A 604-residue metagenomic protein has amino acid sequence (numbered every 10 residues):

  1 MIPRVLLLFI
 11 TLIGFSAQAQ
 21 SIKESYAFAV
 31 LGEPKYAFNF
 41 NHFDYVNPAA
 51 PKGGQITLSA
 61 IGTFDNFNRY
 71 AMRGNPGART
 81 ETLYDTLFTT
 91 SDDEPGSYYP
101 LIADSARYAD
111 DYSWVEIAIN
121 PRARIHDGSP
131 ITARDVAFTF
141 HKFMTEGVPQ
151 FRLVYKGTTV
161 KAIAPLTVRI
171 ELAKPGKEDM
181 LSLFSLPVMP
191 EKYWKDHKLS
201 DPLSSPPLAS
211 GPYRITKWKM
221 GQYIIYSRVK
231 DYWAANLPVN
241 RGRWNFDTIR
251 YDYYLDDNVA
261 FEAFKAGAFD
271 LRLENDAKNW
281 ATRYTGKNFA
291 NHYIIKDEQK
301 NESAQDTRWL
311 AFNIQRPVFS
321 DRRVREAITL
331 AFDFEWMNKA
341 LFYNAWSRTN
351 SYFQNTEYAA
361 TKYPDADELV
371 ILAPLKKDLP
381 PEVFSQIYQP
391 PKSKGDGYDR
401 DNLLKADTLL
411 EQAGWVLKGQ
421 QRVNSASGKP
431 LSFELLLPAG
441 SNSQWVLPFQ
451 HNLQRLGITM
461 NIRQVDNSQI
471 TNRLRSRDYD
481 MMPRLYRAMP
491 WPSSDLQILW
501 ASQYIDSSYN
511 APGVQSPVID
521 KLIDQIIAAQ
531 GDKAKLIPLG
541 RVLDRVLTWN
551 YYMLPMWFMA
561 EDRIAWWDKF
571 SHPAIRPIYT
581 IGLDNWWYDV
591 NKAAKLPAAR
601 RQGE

Functional and structural regions predicted by a protein language model:
Q20-D111, A118, H141, P206-L208: N-terminal lobe/hinge region of extracytoplasmic solute-binding protein
S21-I22, A60-G62, N75-A78, L208 (+6 more regions): Detector for C-terminal structural segments
V46, A50-P51, A71-R79, S105-P149 (+6 more regions): Aromatic- and charge-enriched surface segment that lines or borders ligand/interaction sites
T63, E81-E94, H141, F184-R250 (+4 more regions): Gly/Pro-rich hinge or "lid" segments in bacterial periplasmic/extracellular proteins
P100-D104, H126, I131, E171-M189 (+4 more regions): Aromatic-rich, solvent-exposed beta-strand/loop patch
N120, D201, A234-T285, E326 (+4 more regions): Ligand-site clamp/hinge motif
R152-K195, L203, S210-K219, P364-K377: Surface-exposed binding/hinge segments that line and control ligand-binding clefts or catalytic entry sites
T159-A162, T216-S227, D252-R316, R323-A327 (+2 more regions): Extracellular/periplasmic solute-recognition and catalytic clefts
